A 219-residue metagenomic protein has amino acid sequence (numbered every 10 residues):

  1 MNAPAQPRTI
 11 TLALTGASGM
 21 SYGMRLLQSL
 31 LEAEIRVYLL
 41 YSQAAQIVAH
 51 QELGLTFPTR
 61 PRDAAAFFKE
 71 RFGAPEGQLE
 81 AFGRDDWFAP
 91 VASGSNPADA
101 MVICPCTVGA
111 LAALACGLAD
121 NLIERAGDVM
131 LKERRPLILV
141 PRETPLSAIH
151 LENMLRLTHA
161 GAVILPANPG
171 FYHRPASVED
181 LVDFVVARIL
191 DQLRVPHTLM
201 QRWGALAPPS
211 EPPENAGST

Functional and structural regions predicted by a protein language model:
M1-L137, P145-T219: A cross-family phosphate/adenosyl-ligand binding-site feature
